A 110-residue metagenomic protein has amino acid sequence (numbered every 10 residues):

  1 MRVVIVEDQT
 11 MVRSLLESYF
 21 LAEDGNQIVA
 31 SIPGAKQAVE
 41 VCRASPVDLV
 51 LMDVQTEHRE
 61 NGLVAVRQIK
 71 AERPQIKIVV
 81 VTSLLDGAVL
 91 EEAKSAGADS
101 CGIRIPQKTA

Functional and structural regions predicted by a protein language model:
E7: Conserved acidic carboxylate
T10-A30: Two-component/phosphorelay signaling modules centered on CheY-like receiver
S31-L49, E57: Acidic, metal-coordinating helix/loop segments flanking the phosphotransfer/catalytic sites of two-component signaling
E40, L63-Q75: Short amphipathic alpha-helix used as the core "switch/output" element in two-component signaling
L51-V66: Conserved phosphotransfer microenvironments
V64, L85-G102: Alpha4 helix (beta4-alpha4-beta5 surface) of REC/receiver domains from two-component response regulators
A88, P106-A110: C-terminal output helix
